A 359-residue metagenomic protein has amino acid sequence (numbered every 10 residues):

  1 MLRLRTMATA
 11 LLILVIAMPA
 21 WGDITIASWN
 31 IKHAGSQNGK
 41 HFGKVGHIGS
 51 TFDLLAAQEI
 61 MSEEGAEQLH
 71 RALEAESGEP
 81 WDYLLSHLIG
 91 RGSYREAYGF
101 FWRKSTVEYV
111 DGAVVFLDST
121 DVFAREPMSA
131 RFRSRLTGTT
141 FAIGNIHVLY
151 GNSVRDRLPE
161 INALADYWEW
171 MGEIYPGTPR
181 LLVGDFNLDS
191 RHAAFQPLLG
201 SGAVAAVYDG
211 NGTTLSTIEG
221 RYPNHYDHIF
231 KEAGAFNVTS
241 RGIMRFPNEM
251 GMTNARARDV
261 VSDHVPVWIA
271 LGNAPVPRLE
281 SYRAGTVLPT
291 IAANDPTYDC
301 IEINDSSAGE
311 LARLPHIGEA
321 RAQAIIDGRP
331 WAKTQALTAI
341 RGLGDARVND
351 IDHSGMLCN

Functional and structural regions predicted by a protein language model:
D23-H33, V110-V115, T139-Y150: Active-site-proximal beta-strand elements of phosphoester/diester hydrolases
I24-I31, I48-H70, F101, A130 (+5 more regions): Active-site beta-strand/loop signature of hydrolases that rely on acidic residues for catalysis
Q37-G43, I60-A75, Y94-R95, R191-G200: Metal-dependent catalytic neighborhoods of phosphoester/phosphodiester hydrolases
M61-G138: Structured beta-strand-rich core segments of catalytic domains in phosphoester-bond hydrolases
E63, W170-T178, L188-L288: Metal-dependent phosphoester-hydrolase catalytic domains
G318-E319, G344: Small-residue hinge/turn detector
Q335-N359: Alpha-helical interaction/regulatory segments in DNA maintenance proteins
